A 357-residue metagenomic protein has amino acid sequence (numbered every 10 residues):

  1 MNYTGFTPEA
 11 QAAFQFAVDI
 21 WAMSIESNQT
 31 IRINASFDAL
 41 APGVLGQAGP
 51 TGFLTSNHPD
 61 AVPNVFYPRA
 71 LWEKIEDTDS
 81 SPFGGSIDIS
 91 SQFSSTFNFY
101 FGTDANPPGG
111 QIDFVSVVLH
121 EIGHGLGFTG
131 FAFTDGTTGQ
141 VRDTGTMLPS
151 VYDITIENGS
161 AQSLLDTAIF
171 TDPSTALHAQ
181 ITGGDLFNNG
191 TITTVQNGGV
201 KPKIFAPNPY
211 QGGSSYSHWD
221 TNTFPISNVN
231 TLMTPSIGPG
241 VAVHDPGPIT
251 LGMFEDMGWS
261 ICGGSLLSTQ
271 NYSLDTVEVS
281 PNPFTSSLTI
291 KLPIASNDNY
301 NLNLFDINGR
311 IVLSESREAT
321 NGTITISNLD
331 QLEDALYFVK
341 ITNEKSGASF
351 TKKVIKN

Functional and structural regions predicted by a protein language model:
M1-L119, G125-S265: Extracellular zinc-dependent metalloprotease catalytic-domain scaffold
Y3-A12, E121, A242-V243, Y272-V277 (+2 more regions): Generic structural signal for short, solvent-exposed loop/turn connectors between secondary structure elements
Y272-S280, F284-N357: C-terminal outer-membrane/trafficking sorting elements
